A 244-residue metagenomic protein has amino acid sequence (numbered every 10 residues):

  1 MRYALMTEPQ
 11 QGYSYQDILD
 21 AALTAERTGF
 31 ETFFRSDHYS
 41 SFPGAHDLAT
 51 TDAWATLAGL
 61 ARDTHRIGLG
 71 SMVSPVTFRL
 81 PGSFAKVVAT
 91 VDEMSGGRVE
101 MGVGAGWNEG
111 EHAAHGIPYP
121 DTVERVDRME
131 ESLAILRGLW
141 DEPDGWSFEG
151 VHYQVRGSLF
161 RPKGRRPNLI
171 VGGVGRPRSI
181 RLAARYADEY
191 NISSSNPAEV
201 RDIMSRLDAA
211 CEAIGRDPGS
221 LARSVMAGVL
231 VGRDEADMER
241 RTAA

Functional and structural regions predicted by a protein language model:
M1-A244: Active-site-adjacent structural elements that line small-molecule/cofactor binding pockets in enzymes
